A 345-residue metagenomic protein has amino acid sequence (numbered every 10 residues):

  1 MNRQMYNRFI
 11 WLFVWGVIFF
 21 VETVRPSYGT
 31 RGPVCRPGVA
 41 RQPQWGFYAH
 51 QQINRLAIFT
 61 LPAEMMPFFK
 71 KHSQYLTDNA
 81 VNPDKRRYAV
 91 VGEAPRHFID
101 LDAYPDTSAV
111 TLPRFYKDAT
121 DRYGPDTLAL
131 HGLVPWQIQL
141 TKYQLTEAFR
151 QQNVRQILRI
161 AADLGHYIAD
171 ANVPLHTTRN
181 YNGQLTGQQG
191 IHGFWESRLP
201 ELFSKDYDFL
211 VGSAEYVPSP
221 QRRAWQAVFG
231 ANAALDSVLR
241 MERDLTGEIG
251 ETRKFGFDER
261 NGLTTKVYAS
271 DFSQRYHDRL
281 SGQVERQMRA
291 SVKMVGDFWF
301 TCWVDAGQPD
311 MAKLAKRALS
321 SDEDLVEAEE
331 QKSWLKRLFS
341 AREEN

Functional and structural regions predicted by a protein language model:
N2-L12: Bacterial N-terminal signal peptides that target proteins for export
N7, V21, G165, A169-A171: Residue-level micro-sites within transmembrane alpha helices that shape and flank functional polar/acidic positions
W11-E22: Bacterial N-terminal signal peptides
T23-R159, D163, R179-N261, Y268-D271 (+2 more regions): N-terminal, motif-rich segments that launch catalysis or mediate targeting to/interaction with membranes, typified by
I168-G183: Catalytic Zn2+-binding segment of zinc metalloproteases
